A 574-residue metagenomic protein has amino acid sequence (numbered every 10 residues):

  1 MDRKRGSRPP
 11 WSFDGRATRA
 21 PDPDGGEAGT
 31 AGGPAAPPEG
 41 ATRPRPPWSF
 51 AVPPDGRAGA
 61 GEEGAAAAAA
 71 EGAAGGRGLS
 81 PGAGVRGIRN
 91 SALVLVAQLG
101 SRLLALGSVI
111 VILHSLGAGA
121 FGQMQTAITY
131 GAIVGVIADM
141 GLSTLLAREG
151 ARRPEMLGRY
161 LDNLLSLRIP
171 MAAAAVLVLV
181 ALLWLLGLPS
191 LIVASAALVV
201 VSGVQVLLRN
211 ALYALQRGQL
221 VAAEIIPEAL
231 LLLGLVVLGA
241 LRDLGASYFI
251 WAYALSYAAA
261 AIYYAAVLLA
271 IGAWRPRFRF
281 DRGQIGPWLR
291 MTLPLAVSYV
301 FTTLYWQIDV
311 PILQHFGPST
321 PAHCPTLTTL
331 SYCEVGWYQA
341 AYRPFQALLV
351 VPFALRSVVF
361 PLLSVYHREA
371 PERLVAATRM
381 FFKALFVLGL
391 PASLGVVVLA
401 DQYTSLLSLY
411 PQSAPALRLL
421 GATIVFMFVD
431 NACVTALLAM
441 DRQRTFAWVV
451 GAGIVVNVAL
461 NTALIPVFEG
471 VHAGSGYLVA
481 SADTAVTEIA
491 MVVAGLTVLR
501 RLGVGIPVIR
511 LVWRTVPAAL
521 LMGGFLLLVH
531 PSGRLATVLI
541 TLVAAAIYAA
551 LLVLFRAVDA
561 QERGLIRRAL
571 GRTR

Functional and structural regions predicted by a protein language model:
M1-L106, G158, D162, L268 (+3 more regions): N-terminal membrane topogenesis motif
D2, W11, R16, W48-F50 (+9 more regions): C-terminal transmembrane helix end/exit motif
W48, E63, E71, A83-S143 (+4 more regions): Signature of the first transmembrane helix
F50, E62-G87, V193, A246-I250 (+6 more regions): Interhelical loop/hinge segments that connect adjacent transmembrane helices in multipass membrane
N90-A105, E228, A252-A260, Y264 (+5 more regions): Transmembrane helical elements of multi-pass membrane transporters/channels
H114-F121, S190-V193, Q216-Q219, A229-I262 (+7 more regions): Membrane-interface helix-loop junctions in multi-pass transport and translocation proteins
G131, R168-Q307, L527: Hydrophobic transmembrane helix module of multi-pass membrane transport proteins
G150-L167, W337-G451: Specific pore-lining/lateral-gate transmembrane helices of multi-pass inner-membrane transport and insertion machines
